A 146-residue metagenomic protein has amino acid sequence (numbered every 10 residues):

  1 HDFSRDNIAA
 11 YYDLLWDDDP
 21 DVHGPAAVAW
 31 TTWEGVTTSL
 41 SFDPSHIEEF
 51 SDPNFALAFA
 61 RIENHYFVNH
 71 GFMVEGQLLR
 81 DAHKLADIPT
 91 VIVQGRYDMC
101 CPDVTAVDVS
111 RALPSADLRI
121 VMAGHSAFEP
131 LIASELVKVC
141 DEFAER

Functional and structural regions predicted by a protein language model:
H1-D81, I88: Alpha/beta-hydrolase
P25, D103-A116: Active-site-adjacent alpha-helix of alpha/beta-hydrolase-fold enzymes
E63, D98, V109: Hydrophobic, well-ordered secondary-structure elements that form the walls of internal hydrophobic environments
V74, M99-T105: Conserved alpha/beta-hydrolase "acid-adjacent" motif
H83-D87, A112-L113: Short, conserved loop/helix-junction motifs that constitute active-site signature segments in enzyme catalytic cores
L85-A86, I92-Q94: Short beta-strand/loop motif that positions the catalytic acidic residue of the alpha/beta-hydrolase fold
Y97-D98, H125: Short, glycine-/Ser/Thr-/acidic-enriched flexible segments
A116-R146: Catalytic active-site module of serine/aspartate enzymes centered on a nucleophile-bearing elbow/loop
